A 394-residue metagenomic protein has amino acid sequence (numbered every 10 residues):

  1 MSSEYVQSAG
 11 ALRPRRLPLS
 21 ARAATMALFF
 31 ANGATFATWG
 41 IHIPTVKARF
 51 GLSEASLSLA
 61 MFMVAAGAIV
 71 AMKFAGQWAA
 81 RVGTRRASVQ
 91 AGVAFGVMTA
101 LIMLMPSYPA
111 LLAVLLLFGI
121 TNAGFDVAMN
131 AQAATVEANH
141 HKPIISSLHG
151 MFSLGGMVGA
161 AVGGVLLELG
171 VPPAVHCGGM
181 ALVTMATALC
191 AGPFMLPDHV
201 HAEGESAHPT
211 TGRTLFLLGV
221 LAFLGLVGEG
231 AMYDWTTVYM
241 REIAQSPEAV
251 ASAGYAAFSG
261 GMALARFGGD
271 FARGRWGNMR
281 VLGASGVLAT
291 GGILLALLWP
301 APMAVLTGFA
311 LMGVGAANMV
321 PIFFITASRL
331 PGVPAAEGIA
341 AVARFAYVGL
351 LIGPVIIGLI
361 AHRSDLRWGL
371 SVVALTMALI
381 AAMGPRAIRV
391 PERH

Functional and structural regions predicted by a protein language model:
I41-A55, D234-V250: Short amphipathic helix-loop junctions that connect adjacent transmembrane helices in Major Facilitator Superfamily/SLC
V46-K47, W78-A79, V165-G170, M240-R241 (+2 more regions): Interfacial helix-cap and linker-helix signal at transmembrane-aqueous boundaries of multi-pass secondary transporters
G51, G83, L104-P109, Q245 (+1 more regions): Helix-breaking motifs and short loop linkers at transmembrane-helix boundaries and internal kinks in secondary membrane
V70-T84, L167, A265-G277, A361-H362: Helix-to-loop junctions at the C-terminal end of transmembrane segments in multipass secondary transporters
R85-S88, L282-G283: Primarily marks hydrophobic transmembrane alpha-helices of the MFS/SLC 12-helix fold
V93-P106, L288-P300: C-terminal ends and interior cores of transmembrane alpha-helices in multi-pass membrane transporters/permeases
A123-N139, N318-P331: Intracellular juxtamembrane helix-capping segments at the cytosolic ends of symmetry-related transmembrane helices
A174-P193, W368-R386: Symmetry-related core transmembrane helices of the 12-TM Major Facilitator Superfamily/SLC fold
